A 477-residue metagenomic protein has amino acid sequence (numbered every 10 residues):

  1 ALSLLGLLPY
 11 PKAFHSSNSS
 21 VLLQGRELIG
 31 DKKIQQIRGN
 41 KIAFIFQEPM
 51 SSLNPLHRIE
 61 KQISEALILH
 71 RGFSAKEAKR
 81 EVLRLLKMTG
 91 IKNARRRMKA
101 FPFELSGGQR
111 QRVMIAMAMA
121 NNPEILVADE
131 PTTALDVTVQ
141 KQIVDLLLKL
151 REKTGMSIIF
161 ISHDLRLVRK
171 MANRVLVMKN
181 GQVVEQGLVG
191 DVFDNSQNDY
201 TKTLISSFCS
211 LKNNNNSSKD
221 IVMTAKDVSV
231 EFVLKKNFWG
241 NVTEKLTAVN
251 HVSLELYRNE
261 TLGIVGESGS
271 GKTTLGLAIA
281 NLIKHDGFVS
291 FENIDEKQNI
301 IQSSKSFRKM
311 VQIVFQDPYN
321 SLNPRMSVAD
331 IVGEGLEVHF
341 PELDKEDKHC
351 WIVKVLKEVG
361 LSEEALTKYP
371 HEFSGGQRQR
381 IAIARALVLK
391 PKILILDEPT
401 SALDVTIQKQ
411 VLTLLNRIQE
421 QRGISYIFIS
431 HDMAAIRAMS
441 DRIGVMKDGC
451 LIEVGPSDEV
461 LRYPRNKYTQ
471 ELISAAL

Functional and structural regions predicted by a protein language model:
H15-E27, G287-Q298, F307: Conserved ABC transporter NBD signature motif
E27-A43, L69, D191-S196, F238-T243 (+4 more regions): ABC ATPase NBD coupling module
E77-R96, E346-E364: Conserved ABC ATPase "signature" region
A100-L105, Q109, Y369-F373, Q377: Conserved ABC ATPase signature
A120-E124, V388-K392: A short, proline-enriched helix->beta-strand linker immediately N-terminal to the Walker B motif in ABC-type P-loop
V168-K170, I436-A438: A short, surface-exposed alpha-helical micro-motif characterized by mixed small hydrophobic and charged/polar residues
V183-G187, N195, L451-G455, Y463: ABC ATPase "signature
